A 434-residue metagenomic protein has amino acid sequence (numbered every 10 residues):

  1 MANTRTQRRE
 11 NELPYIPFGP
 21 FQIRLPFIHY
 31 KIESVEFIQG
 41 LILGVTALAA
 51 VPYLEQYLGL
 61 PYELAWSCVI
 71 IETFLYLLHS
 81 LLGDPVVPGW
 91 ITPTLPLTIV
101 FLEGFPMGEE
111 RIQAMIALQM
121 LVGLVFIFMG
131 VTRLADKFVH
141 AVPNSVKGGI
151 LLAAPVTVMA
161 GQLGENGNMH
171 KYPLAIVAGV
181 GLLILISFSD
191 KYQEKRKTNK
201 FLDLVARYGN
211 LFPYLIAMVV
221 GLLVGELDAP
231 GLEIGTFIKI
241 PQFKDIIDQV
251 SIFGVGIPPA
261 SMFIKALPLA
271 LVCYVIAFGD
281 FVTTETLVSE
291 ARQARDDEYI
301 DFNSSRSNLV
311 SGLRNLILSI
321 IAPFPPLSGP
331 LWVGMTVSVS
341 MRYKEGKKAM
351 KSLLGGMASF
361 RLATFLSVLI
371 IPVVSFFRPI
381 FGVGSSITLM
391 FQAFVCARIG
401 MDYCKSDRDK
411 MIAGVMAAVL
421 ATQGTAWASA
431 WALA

Functional and structural regions predicted by a protein language model:
M1-Y62, T198-F302: Helix-loop-helix hairpins and the membrane-proximal interhelical loops of multi-pass alpha-helical transport proteins
P17-I32, Q39-V51, H79-L151, D297-A393: Helix-loop-helix junctions within the multi-pass membrane cores of secondary transporters/permeases
P52-Q56, Y76, S80, G414-T422: Generic transmembrane alpha-helix motif of multi-pass integral membrane proteins
P52-W66, F101-A114, G164-G167, F263: Helix-coil boundary and interhelical linker segments in multi-pass alpha-helical membrane proteins
L58-L81: Loop-to-helix transition at the N-terminal end of transmembrane alpha-helices
Y62-I70, V146-G148, A260-I264, Y299-L309 (+1 more regions): Membrane-interfacial loop-to-helix junctions in multi-pass transporters
R111-L227, G355-A434: Membrane-embedded alpha-helical modules
L134-V142, M159, L163-N166, T236-A260 (+2 more regions): Hydrophobic alpha-helical segments of integral membrane proteins, encompassing both true transmembrane helices
